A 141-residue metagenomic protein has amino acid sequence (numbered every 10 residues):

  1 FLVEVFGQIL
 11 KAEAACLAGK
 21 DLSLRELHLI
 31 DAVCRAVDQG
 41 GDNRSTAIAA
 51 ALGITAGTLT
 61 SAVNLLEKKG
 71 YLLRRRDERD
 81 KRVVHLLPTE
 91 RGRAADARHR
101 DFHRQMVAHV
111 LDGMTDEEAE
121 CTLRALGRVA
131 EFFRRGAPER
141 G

Functional and structural regions predicted by a protein language model:
F1-A32, V129-R134: N-terminal amphipathic alpha-helix
V3, G7, R74, K81-R82 (+1 more regions): Short, cationic motifs built from Arg/Lys/His that form the positively charged side of catalytic pockets
K20-H28, T89, T115, A119: Short helix-coil-helix linker/hinge
H28, A47, Q105: Active-site phosphate/pyrophosphate-handling residues
D31-D38, R100, G127: Short, locally clustered residues in the helix-turn-helix/winged-helix DNA-binding domain
G40-V84: Canonical helix-turn-helix DNA-binding module
E78-H99: Basic, amphipathic "hinge/linker" alpha-helix immediately C-terminal to the N-terminal HTH DNA-binding motif
D101-G141: Terminal interaction helix/tail motif
